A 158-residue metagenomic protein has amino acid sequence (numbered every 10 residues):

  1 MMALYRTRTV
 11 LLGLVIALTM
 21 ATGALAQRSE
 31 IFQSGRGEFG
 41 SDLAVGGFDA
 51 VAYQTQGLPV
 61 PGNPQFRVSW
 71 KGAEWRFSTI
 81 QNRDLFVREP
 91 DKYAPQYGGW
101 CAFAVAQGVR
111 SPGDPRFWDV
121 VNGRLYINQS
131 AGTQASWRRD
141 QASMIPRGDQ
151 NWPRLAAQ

Functional and structural regions predicted by a protein language model:
M1-M2, M20, M144: Detector for methionine-enriched segments
M2-L11: Bacterial N-terminal signal peptides that target proteins for export
Y5, T19, G23-A26: Short stretches within intrinsically disordered, low-complexity N-terminal or propeptide regions
L11-A21: Bacterial N-terminal signal peptides
A24-Q158: Charged, low-complexity intrinsically disordered segments
